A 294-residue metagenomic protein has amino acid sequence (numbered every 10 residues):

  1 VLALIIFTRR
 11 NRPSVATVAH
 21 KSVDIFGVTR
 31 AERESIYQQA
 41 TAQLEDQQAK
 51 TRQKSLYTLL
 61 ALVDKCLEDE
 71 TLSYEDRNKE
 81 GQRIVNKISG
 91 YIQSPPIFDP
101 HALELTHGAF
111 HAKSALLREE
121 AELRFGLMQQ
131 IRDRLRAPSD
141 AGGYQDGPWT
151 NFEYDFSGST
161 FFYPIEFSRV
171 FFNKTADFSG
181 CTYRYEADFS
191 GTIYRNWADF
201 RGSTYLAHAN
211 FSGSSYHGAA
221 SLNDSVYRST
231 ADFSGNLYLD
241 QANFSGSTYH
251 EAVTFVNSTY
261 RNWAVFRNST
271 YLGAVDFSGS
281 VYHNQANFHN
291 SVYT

Functional and structural regions predicted by a protein language model:
V1-E68: Membrane-proximal alpha-helical anchors
N11-H20, E32, K50-R52, E80 (+6 more regions): Positions within the helices of HEAT/ARM-like alpha-solenoid repeats
R33-T41, E68-T71, E75-Y91, D140-G143 (+1 more regions): Amphipathic alpha-helical scaffolding segments comprising HEAT/armadillo-like alpha-solenoid repeats
L44-E45, I92, L116: Alpha-solenoid helical repeat architecture
L62-D69, Y91, P95, Q130-A141: Residue-level signature of the C-terminal ends
D76, E80-G81, L105-D177: LRR N-terminal entry segment and analogous cap-like coil->beta motifs
Y144-T294: Tandem repeat scaffolds
